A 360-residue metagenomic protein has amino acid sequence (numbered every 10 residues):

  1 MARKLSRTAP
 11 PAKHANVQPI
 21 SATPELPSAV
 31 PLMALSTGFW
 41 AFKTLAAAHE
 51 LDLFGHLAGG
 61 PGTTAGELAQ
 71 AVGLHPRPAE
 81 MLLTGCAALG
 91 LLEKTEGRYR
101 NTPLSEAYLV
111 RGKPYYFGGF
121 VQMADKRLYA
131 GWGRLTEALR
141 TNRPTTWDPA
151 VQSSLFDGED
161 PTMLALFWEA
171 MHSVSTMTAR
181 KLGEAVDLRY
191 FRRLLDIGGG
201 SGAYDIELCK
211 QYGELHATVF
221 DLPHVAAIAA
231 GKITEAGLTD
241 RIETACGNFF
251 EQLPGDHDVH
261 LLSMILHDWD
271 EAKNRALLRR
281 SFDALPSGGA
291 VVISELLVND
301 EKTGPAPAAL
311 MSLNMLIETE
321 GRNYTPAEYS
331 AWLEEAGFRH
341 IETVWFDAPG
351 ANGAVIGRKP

Functional and structural regions predicted by a protein language model:
M1-H14: Polybasic, lysine-enriched low-complexity intrinsically disordered terminal tails
Q18-T23, A29-G62, E67-R192: Conserved Class I S-adenosyl-L-methionine-dependent methyltransferase catalytic core
E80-M81, A276, E328: Alpha-helical macromolecular-interaction surfaces
K94, N101, I293, H340-T343: Short beta-strand "wing" residues that participate in macromolecule-binding interfaces
Y99-R100, N299, D347-A348: Conserved beta-strand edge residues that scaffold enzyme active sites
P114-T303, G350-G353, P360: Conserved adenosyl
V292-A336, E342: C-terminal alpha-helical "lid/dimerization" subdomain adjacent to the S-adenosyl-L-methionine
G337-P360: Core SAM-dependent methyltransferase catalytic element
